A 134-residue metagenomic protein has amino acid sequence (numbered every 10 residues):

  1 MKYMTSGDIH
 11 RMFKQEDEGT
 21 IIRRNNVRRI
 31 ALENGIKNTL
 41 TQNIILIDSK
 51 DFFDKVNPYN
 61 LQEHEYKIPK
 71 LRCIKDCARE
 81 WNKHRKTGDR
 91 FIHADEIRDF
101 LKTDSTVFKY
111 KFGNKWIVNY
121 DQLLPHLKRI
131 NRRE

Functional and structural regions predicted by a protein language model:
M1-K2, G7, R11, D76 (+3 more regions): Extended, non-core accessory segments
M1-N26, E63-E96: Polyanion-binding surface elements
Y3, L46, F52, L71 (+2 more regions): Generic alpha-helical hydrophobic packing signal
E16-L46, H84-I117: Major-groove DNA-recognition helix of helix-turn-helix-type DNA-binding domains
Q42, K50-K70, Y120-E134: A short, Lys/Arg-enriched interface patch at domain edges and termini
